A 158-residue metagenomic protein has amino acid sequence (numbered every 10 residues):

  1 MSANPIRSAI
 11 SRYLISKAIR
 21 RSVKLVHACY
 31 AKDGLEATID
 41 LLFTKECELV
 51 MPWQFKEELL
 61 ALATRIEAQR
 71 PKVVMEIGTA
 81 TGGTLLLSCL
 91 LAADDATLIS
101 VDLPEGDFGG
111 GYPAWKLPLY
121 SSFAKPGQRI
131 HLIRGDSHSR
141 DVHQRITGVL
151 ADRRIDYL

Functional and structural regions predicted by a protein language model:
M1-S2, D152: Short intrinsically disordered, low-complexity coil segments enriched in acidic
S2-H27: N-terminal auxiliary segments of SAM/dcSAM-dependent transferases
Y13-S22, L41-K45, E76-T81, R129-H131: Short, mixed-charge, low-aromatic patches
H27-Q69: Class I SAM-dependent methyltransferase Rossmann-like catalytic core, especially the SAM/SAH-binding loop
E48, L60-L158: S-adenosylmethionine/decaboxylated-SAM
